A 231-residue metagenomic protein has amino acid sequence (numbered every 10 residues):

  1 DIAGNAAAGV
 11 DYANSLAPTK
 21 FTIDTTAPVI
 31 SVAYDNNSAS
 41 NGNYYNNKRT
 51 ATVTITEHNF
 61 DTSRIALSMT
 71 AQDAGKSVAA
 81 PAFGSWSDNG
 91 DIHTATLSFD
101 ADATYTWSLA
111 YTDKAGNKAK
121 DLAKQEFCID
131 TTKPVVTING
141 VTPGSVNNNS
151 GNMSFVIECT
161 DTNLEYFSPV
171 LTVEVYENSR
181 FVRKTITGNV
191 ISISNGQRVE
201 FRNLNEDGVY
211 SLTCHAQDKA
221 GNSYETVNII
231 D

Functional and structural regions predicted by a protein language model:
D1-V10, T112-K118, Q217-S223: Short, solvent-exposed loop/turn segments at the edges of extracellular beta-sandwich modules
N14-P28, D35, D113, K124-P134 (+1 more regions): Flexible, low-complexity linkers/stalks enriched in Thr/Pro that connect modular domains
V29-G42, T137-N148: Short, solvent-exposed loop/edge segments of extracellular or virion-exposed proteins
N47-A51, G151-F155: Structural beta-strand segments of beta-rich domains
E57-R64, G75-K76, C159-S168: Extracellular acidic loop/turn motifs
S87-A95, I191-E200: Aromatic sugar-binding surface patches on proteins that engage polysaccharides or sugar-phosphate polymers
L97-A101, R202-N205: Short, flexible loop/turn segments at beta-strand junctions in immunoglobulin-like and fibronectin type III
A103-W107, G208-L212: Exposed beta-strand face motif in extracellular beta-rich ectodomains
